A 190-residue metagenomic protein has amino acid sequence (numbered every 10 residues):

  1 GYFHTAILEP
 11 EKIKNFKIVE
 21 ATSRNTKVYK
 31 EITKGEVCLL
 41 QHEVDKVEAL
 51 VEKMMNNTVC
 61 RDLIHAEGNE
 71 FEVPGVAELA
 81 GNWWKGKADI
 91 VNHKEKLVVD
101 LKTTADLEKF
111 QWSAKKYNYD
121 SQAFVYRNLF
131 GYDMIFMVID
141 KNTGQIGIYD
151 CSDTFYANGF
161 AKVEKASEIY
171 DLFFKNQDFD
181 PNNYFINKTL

Functional and structural regions predicted by a protein language model:
G1-K87, I186-L190: Metal-dependent nuclease catalytic cores that hydrolyze phosphodiester bonds in DNA/RNA, characterized by
H4, I90, V163: A residue-level signal for conserved active-site and pocket-lining positions in enzyme catalytic cores
K34-L39, E108-Y117, S152-T154: Short histidine-centered catalytic/ligand-binding loop motif
G81-K85, N92-K96, Y132, T143-G144: Coil-to-beta-strand transition motifs
N82, Y117-Y119: Short, glycine/acidic-rich beta->alpha junctions
G86-F110, Y126: Conserved catalytic cores of phosphodiester-cleaving nucleases, focusing on short active-site segments
W112-K115, V125-L190: Metal-dependent nuclease catalytic regions and adjoining charged, substrate-binding loops involved in nucleic-acid end
Q122: Glycine- and acidic-residue-rich phosphate-binding/metal-coordinating active-site segment common to enzymes that handle
